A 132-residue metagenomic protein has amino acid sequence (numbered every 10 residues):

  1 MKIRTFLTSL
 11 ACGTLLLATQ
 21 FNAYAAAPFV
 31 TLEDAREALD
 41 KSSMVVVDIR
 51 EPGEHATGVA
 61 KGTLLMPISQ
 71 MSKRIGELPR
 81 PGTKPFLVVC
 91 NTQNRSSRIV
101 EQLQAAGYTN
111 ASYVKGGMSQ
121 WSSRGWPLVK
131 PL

Functional and structural regions predicted by a protein language model:
K2-M44, G53-P85, N94-L132: Rhodanese-like catalytic fold shared by cysteine-dependent sulfurtransferases and DSP/PTP-type phosphatases
V46-D48: Structural scaffold elements adjacent to functional motifs in cytosolic proteins
V88-C90: Metallo-beta-lactamase
